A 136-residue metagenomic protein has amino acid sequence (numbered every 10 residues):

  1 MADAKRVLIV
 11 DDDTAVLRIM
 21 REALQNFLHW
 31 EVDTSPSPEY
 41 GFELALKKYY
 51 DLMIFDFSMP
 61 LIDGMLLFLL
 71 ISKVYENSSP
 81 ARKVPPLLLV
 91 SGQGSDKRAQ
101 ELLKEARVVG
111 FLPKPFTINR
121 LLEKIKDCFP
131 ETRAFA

Functional and structural regions predicted by a protein language model:
M1-R6, T14, R18-I19, S78-K83 (+1 more regions): Non-catalytic signal-transmission and effector/linker regions of two-component phosphorelay proteins
T14-D33: Two-component/phosphorelay signaling modules centered on CheY-like receiver
T34-E43, G64: Helix N-cap/capping motif at the beta->alpha junctions
E43, M65-K83: Short amphipathic alpha-helix used as the core "switch/output" element in two-component signaling
D56: Active-site residues of response regulator receiver
M59: Receiver (REC) domain active-site loop signature in two-component systems and cognate sites in sensor histidine kinases
L66, K83-V84, G94-L112, N119 (+1 more regions): Alpha4 helix (beta4-alpha4-beta5 surface) of REC/receiver domains from two-component response regulators
V90-S91: Hydrophobic/aromatic residues positioned on beta-strands within the core alpha/beta folds
